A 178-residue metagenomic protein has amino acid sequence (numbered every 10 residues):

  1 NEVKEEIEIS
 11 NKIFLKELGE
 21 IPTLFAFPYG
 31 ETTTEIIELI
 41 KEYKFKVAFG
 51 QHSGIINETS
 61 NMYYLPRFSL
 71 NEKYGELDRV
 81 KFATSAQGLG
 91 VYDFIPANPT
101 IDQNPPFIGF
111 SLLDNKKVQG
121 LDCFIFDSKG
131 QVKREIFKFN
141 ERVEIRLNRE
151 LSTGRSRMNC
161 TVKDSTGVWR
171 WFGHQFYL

Functional and structural regions predicted by a protein language model:
N1-L18, K81-T84: Alpha-helical scaffold elements lining the catalytic groove of polysaccharide deacetylases
K4, G30-E31: Soluble non-cytosolic domains of exported or imported proteins
I7-I9, I13, I21, I36-I40 (+8 more regions): Weak global preference for isoleucine
I13-T23, E31-E76, A86: His/Asp/Glu-enriched short active-site or ligand-binding loop at hydrolase and phosphoryl-transfer sites
L70-L178: Terminal accessory/targeting
